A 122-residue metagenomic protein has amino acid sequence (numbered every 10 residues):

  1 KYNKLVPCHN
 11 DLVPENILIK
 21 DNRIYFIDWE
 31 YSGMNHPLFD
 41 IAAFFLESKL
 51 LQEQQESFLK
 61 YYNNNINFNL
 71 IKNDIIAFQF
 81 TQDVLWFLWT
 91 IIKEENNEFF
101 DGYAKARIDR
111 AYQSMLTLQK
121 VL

Functional and structural regions predicted by a protein language model:
K1, K20-N22, E56-K60, N64 (+3 more regions): Replace "anionic and nucleotidyl ligands
K1-F39: Active-site acidic catalytic loop and adjacent metal/ATP-binding pocket of ATP-dependent phosphoryl transfer enzymes
K1-K4, N97-E98, L122: Surface-exposed helix-capping loop/turn segments at secondary-structure junctions
L38-N67, F80-E98, R110: Active-site activation/catalytic loop segments of kinase-like enzymes and analogous catalytic loops in related
L70: Short, conserved clusters of charged catalytic residues that mark active-site and nucleotide-handling motifs
N73, A77-T81: Start-of-helix signal in alpha-solenoid helical-repeat scaffolds, especially tetratricopeptide repeats
D101-A106: Short, charged, amphipathic alpha-helical segments
A111-L122: Regulatory N- and C-terminal appendages and interdomain linkers associated with kinase/kinase-like NTP transferase
